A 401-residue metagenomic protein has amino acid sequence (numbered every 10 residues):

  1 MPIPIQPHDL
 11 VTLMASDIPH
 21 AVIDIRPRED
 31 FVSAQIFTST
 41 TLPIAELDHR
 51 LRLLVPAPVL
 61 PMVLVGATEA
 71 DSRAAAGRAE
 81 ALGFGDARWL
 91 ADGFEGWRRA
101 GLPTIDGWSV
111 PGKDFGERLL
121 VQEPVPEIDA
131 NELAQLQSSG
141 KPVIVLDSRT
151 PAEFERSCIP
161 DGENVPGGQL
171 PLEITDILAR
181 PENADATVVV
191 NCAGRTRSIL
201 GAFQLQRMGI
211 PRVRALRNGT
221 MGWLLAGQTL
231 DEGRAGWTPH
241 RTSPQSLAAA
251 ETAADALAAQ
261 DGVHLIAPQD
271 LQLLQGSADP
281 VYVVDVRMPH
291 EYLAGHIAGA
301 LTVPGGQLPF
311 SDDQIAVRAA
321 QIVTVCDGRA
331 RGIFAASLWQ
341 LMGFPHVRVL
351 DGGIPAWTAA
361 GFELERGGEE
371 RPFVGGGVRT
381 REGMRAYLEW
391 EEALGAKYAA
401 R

Functional and structural regions predicted by a protein language model:
M1-A21, I25-I144, S148-Y282, V286-R401: Rhodanese-like catalytic fold shared by cysteine-dependent sulfurtransferases and DSP/PTP-type phosphatases
